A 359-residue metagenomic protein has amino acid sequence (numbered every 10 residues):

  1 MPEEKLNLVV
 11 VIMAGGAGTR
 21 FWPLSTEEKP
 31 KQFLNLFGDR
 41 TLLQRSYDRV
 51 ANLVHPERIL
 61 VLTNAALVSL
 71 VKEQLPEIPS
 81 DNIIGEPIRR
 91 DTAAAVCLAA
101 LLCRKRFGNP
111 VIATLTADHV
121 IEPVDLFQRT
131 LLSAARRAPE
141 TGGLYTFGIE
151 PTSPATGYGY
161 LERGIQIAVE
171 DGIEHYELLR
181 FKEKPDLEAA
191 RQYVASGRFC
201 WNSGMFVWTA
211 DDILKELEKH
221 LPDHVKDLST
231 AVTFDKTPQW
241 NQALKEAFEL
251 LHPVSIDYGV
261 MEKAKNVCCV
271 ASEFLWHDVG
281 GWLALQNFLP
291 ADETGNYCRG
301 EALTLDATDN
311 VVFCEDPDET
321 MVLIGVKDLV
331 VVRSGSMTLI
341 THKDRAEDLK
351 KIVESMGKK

Functional and structural regions predicted by a protein language model:
M1-I12, T19-T116, V120-L132, I149 (+1 more regions): Conserved N-terminal catalytic core of the sugar/cofactor nucleotidyltransferase
P2-N7, A210-K359: Left-handed beta-helix
K5-L8, P56-E57, P79-S80, F107-P110 (+8 more regions): Short coil/turn connectors at secondary-structure junctions
Q32, R45, R49, L70 (+13 more regions): Alpha-helical scaffold segments in soluble metabolic enzymes
L60, I112, R198, M205-F206 (+3 more regions): A residue-level structural signature of the nucleotidyltransferase/glycosyltransferase Rossmann-like core
L75-I78, V169-G172, V260-E262: Short, conserved catalytic or adaptor-binding loops enriched in Gly and charged residues
R89-A94, S153-A155, L187-A189, W276-H277: A short acidic, often aromatic-flanked loop/helix-cap motif at beta-alpha or helix-coil junctions that lines enzyme
V124-F248, C268, K343: Conserved core of the sugar-phosphate nucleotidyltransferase
